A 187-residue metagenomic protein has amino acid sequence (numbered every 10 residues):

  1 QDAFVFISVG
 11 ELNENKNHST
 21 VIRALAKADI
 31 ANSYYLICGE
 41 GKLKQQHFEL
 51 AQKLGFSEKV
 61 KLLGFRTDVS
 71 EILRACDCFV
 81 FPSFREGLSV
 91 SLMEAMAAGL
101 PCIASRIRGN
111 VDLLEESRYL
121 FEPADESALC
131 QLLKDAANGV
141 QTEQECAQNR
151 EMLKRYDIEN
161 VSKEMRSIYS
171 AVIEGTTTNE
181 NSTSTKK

Functional and structural regions predicted by a protein language model:
F4-K27, K42-F48: A conserved mid-protein helix/loop that constitutes part of the nucleotide-sugar donor-binding site
F48-G64: Nucleotide-activated donor-binding/catalytic signature segment of Leloir-type glycosyltransferases, i.e., the conserved
F65, F84: Aromatic "clamp/platform" in nucleotide-sugar-dependent glycosyltransferases that forms part of the donor/acceptor
E94, I107-L120: Short acidic/histidine- and often glycine-rich active-site loop of Leloir-type glycosyltransferases that engages
P101-A104: Short hydrophobic beta-strand element within catalytic cores of glycosyltransferases and related nucleotide-activated
E116-S127, D135-V140: Conserved acidic donor-binding segment of nucleotide-sugar-dependent glycosyltransferases
Q141-S170: A charged, aromatic-enriched C-terminal amphipathic alpha-helix characteristic of glycosyltransferases across folds
